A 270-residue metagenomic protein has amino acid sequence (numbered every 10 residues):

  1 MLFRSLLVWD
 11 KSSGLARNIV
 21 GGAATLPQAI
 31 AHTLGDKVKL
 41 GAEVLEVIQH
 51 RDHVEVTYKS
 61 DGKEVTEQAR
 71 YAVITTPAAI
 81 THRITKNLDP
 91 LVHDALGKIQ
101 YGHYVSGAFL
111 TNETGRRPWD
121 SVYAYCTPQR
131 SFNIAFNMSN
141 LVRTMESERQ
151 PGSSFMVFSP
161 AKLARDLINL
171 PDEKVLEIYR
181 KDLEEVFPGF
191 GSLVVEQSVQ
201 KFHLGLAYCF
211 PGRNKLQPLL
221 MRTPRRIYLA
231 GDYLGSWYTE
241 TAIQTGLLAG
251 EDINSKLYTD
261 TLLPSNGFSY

Functional and structural regions predicted by a protein language model:
M1-S60, Q68-Y71, R222-T223: Active-site/ligand-binding neighborhood in enzyme catalytic cores
L15-A23, V65-E67, I74, K98 (+2 more regions): Aromatic-acidic/polar surface patches that form glycan- and anion
V20-P27, G102, P128-Q129, D172 (+2 more regions): A structural signal for well-ordered alpha-helical scaffolds and beta->alpha junctions
A23-P27, A78, I243-G246: Short alpha-helical patches at coil-to-helix transitions and adjacent helical residues in well-structured domains
P27-A31, H82-T85, R180-F187: Non-transmembrane alpha-helical segments in soluble domains of secreted/periplasmic/extracellular proteins
T33, K37, I80, N87 (+2 more regions): Active-site catalytic microenvironments for nucleophilic, acid-base chemistry
L40-F158, K162-I168, E185-V186, F268-Y270: Mid-domain catalytic core of redox enzymes that form a hydrophobic substrate pocket/lid adjacent to a catalytic redox
H53, W119-V122, N133-Y270: Conserved flavin/dinucleotide-binding core of flavoenzymes
